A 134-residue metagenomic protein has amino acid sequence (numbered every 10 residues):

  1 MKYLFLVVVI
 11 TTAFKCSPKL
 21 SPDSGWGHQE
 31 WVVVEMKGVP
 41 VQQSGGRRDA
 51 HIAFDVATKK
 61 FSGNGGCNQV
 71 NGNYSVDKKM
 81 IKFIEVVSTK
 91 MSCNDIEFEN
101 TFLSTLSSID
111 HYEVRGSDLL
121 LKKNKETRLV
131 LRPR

Functional and structural regions predicted by a protein language model:
Y3-T12: Sec-dependent N-terminal signal peptides
F14-R134: Lipid interaction determinants
